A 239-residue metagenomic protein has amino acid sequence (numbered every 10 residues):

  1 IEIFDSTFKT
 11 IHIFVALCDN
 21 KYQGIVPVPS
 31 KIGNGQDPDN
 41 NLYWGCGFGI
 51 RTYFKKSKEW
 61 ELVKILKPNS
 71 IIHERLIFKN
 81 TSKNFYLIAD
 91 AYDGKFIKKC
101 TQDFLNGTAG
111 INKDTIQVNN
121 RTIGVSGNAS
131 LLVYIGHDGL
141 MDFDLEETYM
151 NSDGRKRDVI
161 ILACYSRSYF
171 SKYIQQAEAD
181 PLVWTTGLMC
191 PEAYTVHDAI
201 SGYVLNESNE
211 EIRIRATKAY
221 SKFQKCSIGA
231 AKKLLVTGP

Functional and structural regions predicted by a protein language model:
I1-S6, I77-K79, I123, N151: Short boundary motifs at domain starts and secondary-structure transition points
I1-W60: Boundary/activation segment at the start of structured domains
I3-I11, T81-N84, G127-N128: A short, charged/proline- and glycine-enriched loop that marks the coil->beta-strand transition at the N-terminal
H12-K21, D90-Y92, I135-H137, G187: Short loop/turn segments at strand-loop or loop-helix junctions that form parts of catalytic or ligand-binding pockets
P38-V125: Functional beta-strand-loop-alpha-helix junction segments that form "active/interaction loops" within catalytic
F54-K58, T108, N112, G136-G139 (+3 more regions): Sec/Tat-exported extracytoplasmic proteins
G124-G202: Catalytic cores of nucleophile-dependent amide-cleaving enzymes
E211-P239: Caspase-like cysteine protease fold
